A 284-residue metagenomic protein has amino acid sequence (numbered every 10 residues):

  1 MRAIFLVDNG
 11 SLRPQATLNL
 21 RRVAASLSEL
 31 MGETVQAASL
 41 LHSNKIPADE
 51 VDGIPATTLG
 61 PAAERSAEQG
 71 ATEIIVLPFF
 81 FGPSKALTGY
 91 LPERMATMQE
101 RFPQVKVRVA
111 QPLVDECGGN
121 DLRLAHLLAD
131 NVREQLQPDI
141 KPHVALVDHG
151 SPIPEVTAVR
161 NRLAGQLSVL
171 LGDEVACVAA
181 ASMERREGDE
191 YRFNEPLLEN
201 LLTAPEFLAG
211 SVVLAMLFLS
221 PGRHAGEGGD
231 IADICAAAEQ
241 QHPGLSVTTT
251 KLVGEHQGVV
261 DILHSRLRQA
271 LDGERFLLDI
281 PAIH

Functional and structural regions predicted by a protein language model:
M1-H284: Active-site-proximal alpha-helix that buttresses catalytic centers in soluble enzyme cores
